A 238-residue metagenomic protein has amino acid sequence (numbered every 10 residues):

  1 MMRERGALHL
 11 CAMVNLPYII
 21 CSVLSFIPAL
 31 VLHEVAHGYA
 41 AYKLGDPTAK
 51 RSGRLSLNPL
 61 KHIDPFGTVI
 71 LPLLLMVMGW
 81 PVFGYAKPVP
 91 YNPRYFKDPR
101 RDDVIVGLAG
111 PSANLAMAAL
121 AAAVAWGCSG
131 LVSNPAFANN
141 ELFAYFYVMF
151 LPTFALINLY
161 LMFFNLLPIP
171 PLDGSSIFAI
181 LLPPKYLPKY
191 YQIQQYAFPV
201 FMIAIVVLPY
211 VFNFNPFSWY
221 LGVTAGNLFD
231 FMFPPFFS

Functional and structural regions predicted by a protein language model:
R3-S238: Hydrophobic transmembrane alpha-helices and their immediate loop junctions in multi-pass integral membrane proteins
